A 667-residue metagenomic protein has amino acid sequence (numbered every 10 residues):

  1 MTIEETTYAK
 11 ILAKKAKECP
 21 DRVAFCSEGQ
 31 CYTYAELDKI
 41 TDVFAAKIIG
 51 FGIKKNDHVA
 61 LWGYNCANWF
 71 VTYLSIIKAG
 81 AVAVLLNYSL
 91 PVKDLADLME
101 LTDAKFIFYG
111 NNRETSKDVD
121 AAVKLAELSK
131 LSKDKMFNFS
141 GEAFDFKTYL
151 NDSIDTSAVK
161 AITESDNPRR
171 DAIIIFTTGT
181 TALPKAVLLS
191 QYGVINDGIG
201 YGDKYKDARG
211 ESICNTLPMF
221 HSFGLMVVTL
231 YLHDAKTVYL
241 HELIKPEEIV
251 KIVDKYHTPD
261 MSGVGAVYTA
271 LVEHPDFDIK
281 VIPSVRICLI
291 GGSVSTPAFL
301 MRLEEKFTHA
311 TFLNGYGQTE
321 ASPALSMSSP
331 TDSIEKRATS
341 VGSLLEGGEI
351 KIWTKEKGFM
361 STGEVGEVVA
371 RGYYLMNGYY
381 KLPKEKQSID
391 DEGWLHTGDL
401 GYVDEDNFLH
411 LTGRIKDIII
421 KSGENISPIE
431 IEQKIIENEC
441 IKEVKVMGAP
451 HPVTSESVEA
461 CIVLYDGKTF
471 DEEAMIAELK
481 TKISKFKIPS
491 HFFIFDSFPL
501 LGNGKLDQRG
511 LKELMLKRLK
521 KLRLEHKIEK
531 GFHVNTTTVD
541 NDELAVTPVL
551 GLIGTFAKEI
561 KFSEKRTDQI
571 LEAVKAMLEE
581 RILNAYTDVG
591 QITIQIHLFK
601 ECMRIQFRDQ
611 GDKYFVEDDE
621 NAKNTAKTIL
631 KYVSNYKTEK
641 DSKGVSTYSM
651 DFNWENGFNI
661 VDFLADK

Functional and structural regions predicted by a protein language model:
E5, P20-D21, M136-F144, I154-F176 (+2 more regions): Conserved pre-ATP/AMP-binding loop-to-beta segment of ANL
T33-A35, T163, A172-N196: Conserved AMP-binding A3 loop
F51, K78-Y149: Structural core segment of the AMP-binding/adenylate-forming
L90, A96-D97, M261, G372 (+2 more regions): AMP-binding/adenylate-forming catalytic core of the ANL superfamily
I195-S212, F220-D260, H274: Conserved AMP-binding/adenylation subdomain of ANL enzymes
H233, T258-G263, V272-K336, E349 (+1 more regions): Gly/Ser/Thr-rich phosphate-binding loop
S343-G347, E356-S388, E424-I426, L519: Conserved ATP/PPi-binding loop(s) of AMP-dependent carboxylate-activating enzymes
S484-L506, L522: AMP-binding/adenylate-forming catalytic domain of the ANL superfamily
